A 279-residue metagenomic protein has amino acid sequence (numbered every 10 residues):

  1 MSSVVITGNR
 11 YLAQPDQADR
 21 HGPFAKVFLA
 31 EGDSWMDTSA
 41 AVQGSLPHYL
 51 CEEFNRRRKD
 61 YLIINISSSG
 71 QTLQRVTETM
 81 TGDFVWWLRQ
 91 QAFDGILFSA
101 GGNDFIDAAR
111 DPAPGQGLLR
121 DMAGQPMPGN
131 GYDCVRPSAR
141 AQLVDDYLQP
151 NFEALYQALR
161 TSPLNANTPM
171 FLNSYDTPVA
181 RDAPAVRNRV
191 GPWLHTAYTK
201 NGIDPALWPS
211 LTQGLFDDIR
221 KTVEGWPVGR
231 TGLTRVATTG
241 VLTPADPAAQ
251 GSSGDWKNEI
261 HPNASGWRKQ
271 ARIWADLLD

Functional and structural regions predicted by a protein language model:
M1-S68: Serine-esterase "nucleophile elbow" of acetyl-processing enzymes
P15-R20, T77-I96, E153-N167, G225: Short amphipathic alpha-helices and their capping/turn segments at secondary-structure boundaries
F28, S34-W35, S67-Q71, F98-G102 (+5 more regions): Cell-envelope and extracellular/periplasmic
T79-L143, D176-A185: Oxyanion-hole/transition-state-stabilizing segment in secreted/luminal serine hydrolases and related acyltransferases
A123-L155, L159, P205-T212: Surface-exposed cleft-lining segments at the edges of enzyme active sites
V144-H195: Hydrophobic, aromatic-enriched interface-forming segments
D182-T234, W267: Substrate-gating cap/lid alpha-helix
S253-D279: Histidine-centered active-site loop/cap adjacent to the catalytic His in serine esterases/O-acetyl transfer systems
